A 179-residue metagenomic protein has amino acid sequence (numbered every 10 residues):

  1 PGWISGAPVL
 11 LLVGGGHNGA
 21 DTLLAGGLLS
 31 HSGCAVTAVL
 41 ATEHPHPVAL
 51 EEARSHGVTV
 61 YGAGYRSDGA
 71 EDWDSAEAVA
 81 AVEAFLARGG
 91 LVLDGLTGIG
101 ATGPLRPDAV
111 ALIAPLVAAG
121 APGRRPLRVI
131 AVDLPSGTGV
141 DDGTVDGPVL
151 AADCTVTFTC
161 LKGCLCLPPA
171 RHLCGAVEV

Functional and structural regions predicted by a protein language model:
P1-G98, P104-V132: Nucleotide and nucleotide-moiety/phosphate-recognizing core
G89-V179: YjeF_N-associated NAD(P)HX repair module
